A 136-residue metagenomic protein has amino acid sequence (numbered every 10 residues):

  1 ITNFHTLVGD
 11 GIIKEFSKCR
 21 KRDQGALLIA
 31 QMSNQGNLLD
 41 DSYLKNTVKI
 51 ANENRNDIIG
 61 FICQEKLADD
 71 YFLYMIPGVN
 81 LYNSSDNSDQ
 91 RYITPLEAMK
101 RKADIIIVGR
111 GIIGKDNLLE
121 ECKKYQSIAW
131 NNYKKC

Functional and structural regions predicted by a protein language model:
I1-L73, L81-S84: Conserved anion-binding
F16, M99-K102, R110-C136: C-terminal helical cap(s) of enzyme catalytic domains, especially alpha/beta-barrels
D41-T47, S88-L96, K123: Charged helix-capping and loop-helix junction motifs
D57-I107, G111: A C-terminal functional module that forms or caps the active site or interfaces directly with catalytic machinery
